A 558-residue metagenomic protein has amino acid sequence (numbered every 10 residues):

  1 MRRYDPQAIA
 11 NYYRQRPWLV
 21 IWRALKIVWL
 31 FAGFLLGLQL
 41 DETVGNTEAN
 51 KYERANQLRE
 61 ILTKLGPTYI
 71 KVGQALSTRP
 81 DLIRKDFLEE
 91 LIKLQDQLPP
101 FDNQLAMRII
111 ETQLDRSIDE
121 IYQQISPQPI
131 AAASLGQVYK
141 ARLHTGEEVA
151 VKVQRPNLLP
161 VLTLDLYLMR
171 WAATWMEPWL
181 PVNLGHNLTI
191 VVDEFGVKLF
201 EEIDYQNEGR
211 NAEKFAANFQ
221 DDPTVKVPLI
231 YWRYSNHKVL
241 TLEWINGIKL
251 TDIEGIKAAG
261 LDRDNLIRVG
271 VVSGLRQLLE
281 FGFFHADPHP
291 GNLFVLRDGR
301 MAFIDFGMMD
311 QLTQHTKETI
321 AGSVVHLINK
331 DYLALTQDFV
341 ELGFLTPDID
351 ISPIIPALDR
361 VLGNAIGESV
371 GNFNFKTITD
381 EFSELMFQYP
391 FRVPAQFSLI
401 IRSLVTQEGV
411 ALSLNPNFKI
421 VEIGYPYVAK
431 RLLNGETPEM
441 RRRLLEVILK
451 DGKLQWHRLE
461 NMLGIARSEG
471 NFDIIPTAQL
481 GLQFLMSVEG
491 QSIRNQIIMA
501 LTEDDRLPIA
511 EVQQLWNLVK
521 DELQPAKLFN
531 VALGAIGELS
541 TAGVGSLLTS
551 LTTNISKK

Functional and structural regions predicted by a protein language model:
M1-Q137, P160-L188, E439, R443 (+1 more regions): N-terminal accessory/targeting segments that precede structured cores
P6, A10-I21, E48, Y52-E53 (+4 more regions): Helix-rich C-lobe and terminal helical cap/extension of kinase-like folds
G66-I70, R170-A173, E213-A216, L275 (+1 more regions): Short, amphipathic alpha-helical segments that act as regulatory/interfacial helices in nucleotide-processing proteins
K85, I92-P99, E111, L159-L164 (+8 more regions): ATP-dependent phospho-/nucleotidyl transfer catalytic cores
P127-A133, Y231-S235, S398-L399: A short beta-turn/loop motif at secondary-structure boundaries
K140, E147-R155: Glycine-rich ATP phosphate-binding loop
A141-R142, P288: Conserved beta3 strand of the Hanks-type protein kinase catalytic N-lobe
G291-V295: Hydrophobic residue at the +6 position relative to the catalytic HRD Asp in the kinase catalytic loop
